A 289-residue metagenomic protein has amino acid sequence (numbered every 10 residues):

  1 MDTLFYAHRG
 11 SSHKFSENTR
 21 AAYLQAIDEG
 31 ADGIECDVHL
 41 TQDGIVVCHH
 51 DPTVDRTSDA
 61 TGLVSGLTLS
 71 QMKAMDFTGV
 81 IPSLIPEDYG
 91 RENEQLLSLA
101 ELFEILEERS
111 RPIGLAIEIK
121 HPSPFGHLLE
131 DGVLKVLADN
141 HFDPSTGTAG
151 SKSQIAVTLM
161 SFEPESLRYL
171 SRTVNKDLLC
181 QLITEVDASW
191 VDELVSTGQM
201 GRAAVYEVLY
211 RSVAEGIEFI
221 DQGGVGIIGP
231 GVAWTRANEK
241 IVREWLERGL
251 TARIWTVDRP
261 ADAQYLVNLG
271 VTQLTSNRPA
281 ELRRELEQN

Functional and structural regions predicted by a protein language model:
M1-N289: Phosphate-group recognition and catalysis centered on beta-loop-alpha active-site segments
